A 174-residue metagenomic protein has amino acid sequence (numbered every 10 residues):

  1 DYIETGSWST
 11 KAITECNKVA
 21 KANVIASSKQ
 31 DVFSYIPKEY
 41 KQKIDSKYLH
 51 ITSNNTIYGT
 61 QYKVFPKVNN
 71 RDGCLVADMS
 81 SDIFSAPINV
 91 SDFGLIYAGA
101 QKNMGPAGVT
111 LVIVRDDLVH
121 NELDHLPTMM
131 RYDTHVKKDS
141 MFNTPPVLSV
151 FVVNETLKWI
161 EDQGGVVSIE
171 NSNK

Functional and structural regions predicted by a protein language model:
D1, A22-N23, K47-H50, D72-L75 (+2 more regions): Structural motif
D1-W8: Conserved PLP-anchoring active-site segment centered on the Schiff-base-forming lysine
E4, A26, H50-N55, A77-S81 (+3 more regions): Short, structured patches in soluble enzyme cores that scaffold and shape functional sites
K11-V19: Active-site-proximal loop->helix
C16, S28-I83: Active-site phosphate-binding strand-loop segment of PLP-dependent enzymes
Y35-P37, G59-F65, S85-S91, A107-T110 (+2 more regions): A short secondary-structure junction signal
L75-V76, D82-I88, D92, I96 (+1 more regions): FAD-binding subdomain of flavoenzyme oxidoreductases
L95, A100-S172: Active-site C-terminal subdomain of aminotransferase-like
